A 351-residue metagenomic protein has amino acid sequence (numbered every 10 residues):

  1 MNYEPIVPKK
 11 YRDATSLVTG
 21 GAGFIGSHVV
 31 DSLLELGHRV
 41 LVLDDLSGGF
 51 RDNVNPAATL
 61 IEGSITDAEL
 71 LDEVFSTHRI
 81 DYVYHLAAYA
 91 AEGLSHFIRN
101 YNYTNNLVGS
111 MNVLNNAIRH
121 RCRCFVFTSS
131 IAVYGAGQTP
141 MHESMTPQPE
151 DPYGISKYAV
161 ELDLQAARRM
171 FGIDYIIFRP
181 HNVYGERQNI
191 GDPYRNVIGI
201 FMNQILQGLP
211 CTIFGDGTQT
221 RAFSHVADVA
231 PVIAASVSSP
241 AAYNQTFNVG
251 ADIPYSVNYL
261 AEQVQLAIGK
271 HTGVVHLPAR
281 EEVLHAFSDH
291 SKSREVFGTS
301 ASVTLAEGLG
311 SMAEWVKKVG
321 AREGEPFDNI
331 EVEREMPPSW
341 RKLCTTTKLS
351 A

Functional and structural regions predicted by a protein language model:
M1-E4, K9-K10, L206-A351: C-terminal substrate-binding subdomain of Rossmann-fold SDR/epimerase-dehydratase oxidoreductases
M1-P180, V303, W315, V319 (+3 more regions): N-terminal Rossmann-like NAD(P)+-binding domain of SDR-like oxidoreductases, especially those catalyzing
R99, I190-G191: Active-site loop immediately N-terminal to the catalytic Tyr-X3-Lys motif of short-chain dehydrogenase/reductase
Y103, E150-Y158, D192-G199, F223 (+1 more regions): Short-chain dehydrogenase/reductase
A136-G137, E186-Q188, K292: Short beta-loop-alpha junction of Rossmann-like oxidoreductase domains
A159, D163, A167, V197 (+3 more regions): Hydrophobic alpha-helix immediately C-terminal to the catalytic Tyr-X-X-X-Lys motif of short-chain
